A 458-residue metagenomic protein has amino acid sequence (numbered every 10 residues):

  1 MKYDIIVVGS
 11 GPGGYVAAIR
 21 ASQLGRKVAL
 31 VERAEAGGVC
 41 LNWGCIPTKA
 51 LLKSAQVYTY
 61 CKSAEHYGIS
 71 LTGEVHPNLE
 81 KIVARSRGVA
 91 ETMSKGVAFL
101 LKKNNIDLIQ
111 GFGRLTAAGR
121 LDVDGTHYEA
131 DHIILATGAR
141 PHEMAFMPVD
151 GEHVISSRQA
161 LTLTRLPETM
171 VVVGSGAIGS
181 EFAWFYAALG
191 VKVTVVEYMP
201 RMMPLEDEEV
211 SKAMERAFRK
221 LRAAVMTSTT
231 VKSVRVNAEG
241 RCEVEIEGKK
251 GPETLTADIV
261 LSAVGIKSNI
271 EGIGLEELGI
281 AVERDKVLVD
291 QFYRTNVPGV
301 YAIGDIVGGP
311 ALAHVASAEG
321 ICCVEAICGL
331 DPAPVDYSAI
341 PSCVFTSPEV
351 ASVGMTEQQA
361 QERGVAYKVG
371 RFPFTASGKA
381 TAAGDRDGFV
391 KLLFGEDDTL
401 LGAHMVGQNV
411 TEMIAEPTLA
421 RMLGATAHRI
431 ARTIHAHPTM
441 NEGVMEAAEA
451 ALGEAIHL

Functional and structural regions predicted by a protein language model:
M1-G11, L166-G176: Beta1/beta-strand and adjacent pyrophosphate-binding region of the FAD-binding site in flavoprotein oxidoreductases
M1-Y3, D124-H132, K250-I259, N296: Core beta-strand elements of the Rossmann-like FAD/NAD(P) dinucleotide-binding domain in flavoenzyme oxidoreductases
K2-Y3, I19-R26, V31-L166, T194 (+7 more regions): Glycine-rich flavin
I6-G13, I19-A34, I46, A50-V57 (+4 more regions): Flexible, glycine-rich terminal cap/loop adjacent to redox cofactors in electron-transfer oxidoreductases
G13, G37, I178: Hydrophobic/small residue at the entry helix of a nucleotide-binding pocket
A18, S22, A183, A187-A188: Gly/Ala-rich phosphate-binding loop of Rossmann-like dinucleotide-binding domains, activating on the conserved
D150-P167, T254-D331, A420: FAD-site-proximal beta/loop scaffold in flavoenzymes
